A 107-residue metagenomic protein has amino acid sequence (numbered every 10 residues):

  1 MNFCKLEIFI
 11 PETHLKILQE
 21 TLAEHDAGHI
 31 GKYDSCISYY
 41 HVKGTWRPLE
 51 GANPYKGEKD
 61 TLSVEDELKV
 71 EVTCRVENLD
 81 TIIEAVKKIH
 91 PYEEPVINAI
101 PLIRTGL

Functional and structural regions predicted by a protein language model:
M1-L107: Hydrophobic structural segments
